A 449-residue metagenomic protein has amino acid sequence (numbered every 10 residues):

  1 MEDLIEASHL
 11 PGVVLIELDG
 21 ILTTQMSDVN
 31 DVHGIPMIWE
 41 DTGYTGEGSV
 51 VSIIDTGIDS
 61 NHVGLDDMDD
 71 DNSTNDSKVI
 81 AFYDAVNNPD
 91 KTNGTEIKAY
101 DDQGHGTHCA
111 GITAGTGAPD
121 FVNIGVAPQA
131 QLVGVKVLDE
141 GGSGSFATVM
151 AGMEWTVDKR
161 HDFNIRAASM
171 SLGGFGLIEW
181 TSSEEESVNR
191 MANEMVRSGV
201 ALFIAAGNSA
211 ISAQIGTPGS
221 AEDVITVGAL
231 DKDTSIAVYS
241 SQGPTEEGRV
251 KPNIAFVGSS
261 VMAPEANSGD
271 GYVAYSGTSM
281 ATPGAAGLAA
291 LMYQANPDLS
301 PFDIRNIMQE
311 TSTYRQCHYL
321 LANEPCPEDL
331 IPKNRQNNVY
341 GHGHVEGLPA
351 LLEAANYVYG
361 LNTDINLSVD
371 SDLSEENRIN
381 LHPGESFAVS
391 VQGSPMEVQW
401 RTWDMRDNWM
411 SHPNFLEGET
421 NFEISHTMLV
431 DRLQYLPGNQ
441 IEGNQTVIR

Functional and structural regions predicted by a protein language model:
M1-V50, D66-D69: Autoinhibitory propeptides
W39-A81, P89-A147, H161-A167, R197 (+5 more regions): Subtilisin-like serine protease catalytic core
T45-E47, S60, T116-D120, G134-D223 (+3 more regions): Substrate-binding/access-modulating region of protease and related hydrolase catalytic domains
D76-N88, G216-Q294, D298, F302 (+1 more regions): Extracellular S/T/G-rich loop segment that most often corresponds to the catalytic His/Ser-adjacent loop
A110-T113, V133-D139, A168, Q214 (+2 more regions): Hydrolase catalytic cores
S182, G207, Q336-N338, H344-S371 (+1 more regions): Secreted peptidase-domain scaffold signal
G258, Q392-V398: Short proline/glycine-enriched turn/loop motifs at strand-loop junctions of beta-rich domains
R406-D431: Surface-exposed, flexible coil segments in extracellular/virion-facing regions
